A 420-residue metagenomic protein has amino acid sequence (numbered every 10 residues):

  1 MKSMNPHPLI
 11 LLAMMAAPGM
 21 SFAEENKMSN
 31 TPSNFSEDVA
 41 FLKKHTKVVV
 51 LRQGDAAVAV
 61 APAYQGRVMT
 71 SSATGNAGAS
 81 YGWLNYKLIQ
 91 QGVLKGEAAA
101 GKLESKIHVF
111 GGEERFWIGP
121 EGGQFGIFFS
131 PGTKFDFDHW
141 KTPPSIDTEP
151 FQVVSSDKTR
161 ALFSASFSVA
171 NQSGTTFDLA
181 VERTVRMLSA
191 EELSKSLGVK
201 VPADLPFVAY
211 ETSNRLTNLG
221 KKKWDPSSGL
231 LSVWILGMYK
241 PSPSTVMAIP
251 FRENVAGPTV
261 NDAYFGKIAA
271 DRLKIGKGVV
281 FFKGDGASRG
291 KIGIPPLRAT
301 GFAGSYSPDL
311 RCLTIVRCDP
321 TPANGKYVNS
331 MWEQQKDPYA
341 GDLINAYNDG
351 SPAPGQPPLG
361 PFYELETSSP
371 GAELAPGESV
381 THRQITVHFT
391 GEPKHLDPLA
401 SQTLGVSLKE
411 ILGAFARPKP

Functional and structural regions predicted by a protein language model:
M1-I10: Bacterial N-terminal signal peptides that target proteins for export
I10-G19: Bacterial N-terminal signal peptides
S21-A23: Boundary at the C-terminal end of the N-terminal hydrophobic targeting segment
N26-G54: Short, Gly/Pro- and small/polar-rich lid/capping loops
S36-V39, F129-V208, L359: Extended, loop-rich substrate-binding clefts of extracytoplasmic carbohydrate-active enzymes
V49-V58, P62-S130, V208, L219-P376 (+1 more regions): A contiguous, surface-exposed recognition patch within enzymatic or periplasmic domains that forms
E373-T390: Short Pro-Gly-centered flexible turn/kink motifs
F389-P420: Terminal connector regions
